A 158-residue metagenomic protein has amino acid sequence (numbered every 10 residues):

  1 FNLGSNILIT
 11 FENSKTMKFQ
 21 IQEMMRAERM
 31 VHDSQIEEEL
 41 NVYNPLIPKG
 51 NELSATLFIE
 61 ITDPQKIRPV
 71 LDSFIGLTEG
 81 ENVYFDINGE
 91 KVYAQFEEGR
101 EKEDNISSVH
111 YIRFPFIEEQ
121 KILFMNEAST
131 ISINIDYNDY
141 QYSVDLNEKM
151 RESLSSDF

Functional and structural regions predicted by a protein language model:
F1-F158: Charged, low-complexity intrinsically disordered segments
